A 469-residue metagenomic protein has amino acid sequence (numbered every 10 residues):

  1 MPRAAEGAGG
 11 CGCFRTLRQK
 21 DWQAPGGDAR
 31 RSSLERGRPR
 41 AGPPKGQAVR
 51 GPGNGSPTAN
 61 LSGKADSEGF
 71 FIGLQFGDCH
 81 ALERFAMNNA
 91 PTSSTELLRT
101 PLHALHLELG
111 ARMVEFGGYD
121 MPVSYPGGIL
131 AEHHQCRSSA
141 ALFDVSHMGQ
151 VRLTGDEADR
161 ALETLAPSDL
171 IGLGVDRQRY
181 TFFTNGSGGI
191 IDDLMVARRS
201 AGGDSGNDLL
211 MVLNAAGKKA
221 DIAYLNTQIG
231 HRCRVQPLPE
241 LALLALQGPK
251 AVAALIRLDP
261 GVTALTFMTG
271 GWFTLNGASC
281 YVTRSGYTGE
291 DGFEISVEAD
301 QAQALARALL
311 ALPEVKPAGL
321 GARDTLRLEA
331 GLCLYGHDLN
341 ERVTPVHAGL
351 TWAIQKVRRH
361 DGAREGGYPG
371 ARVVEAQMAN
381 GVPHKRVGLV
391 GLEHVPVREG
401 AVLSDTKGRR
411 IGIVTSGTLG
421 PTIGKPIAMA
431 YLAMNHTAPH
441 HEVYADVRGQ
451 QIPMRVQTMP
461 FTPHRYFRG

Functional and structural regions predicted by a protein language model:
M1-P57: Compositionally biased, low-complexity flexible segments
F14, F70-F71, F76, F85: Aromatic (phenylalanine/tyrosine) cluster motif
R36-G37, N60, D66, F71: Low-complexity, intrinsically disordered segments with a bias for serine/threonine
P43-G46, L61, S67, L82: Compositionally biased, low-complexity intrinsically disordered regions
E83-G117, M121-Y125, R198-G469: Conserved, structured C-terminal
M87-T181, G189, L320: Acidic, proline/glycine-enriched N-terminal capping motif
D156-D192, A251-A278: Internal amphipathic helical hairpin motif
